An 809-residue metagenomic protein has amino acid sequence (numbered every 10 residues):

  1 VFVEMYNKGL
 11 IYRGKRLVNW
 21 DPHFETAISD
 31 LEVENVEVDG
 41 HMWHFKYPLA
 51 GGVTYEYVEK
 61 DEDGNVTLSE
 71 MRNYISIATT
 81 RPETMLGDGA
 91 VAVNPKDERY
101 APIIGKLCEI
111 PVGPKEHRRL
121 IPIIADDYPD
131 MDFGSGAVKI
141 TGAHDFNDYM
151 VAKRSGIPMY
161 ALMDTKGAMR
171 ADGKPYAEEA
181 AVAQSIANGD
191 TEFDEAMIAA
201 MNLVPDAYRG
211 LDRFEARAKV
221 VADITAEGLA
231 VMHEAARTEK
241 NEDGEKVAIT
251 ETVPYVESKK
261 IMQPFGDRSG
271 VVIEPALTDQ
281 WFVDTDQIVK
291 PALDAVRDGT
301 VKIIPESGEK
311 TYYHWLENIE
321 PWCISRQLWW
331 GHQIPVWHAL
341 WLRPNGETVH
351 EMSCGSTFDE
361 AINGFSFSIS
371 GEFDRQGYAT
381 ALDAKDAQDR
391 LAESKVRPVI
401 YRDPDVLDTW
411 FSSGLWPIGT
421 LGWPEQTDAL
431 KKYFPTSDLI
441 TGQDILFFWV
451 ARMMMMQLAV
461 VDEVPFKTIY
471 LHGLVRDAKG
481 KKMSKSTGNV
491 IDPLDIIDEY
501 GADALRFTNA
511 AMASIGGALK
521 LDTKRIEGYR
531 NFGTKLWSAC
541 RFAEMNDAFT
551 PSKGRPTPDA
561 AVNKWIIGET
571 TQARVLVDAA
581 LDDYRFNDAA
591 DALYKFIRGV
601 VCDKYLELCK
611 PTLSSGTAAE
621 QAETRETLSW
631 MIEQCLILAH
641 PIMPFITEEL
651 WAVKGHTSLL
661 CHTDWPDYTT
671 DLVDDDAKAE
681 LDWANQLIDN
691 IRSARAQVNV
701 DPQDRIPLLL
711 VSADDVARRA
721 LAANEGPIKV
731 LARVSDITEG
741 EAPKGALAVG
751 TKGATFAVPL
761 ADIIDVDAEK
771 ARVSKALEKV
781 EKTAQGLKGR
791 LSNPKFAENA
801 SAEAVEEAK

Functional and structural regions predicted by a protein language model:
V1-D61, T67-L68, Y74, F133-P344 (+6 more regions): Residue patterns forming the tRNA-binding/recognition surfaces of aminoacyl-tRNA synthetases and related DALR
M5, I75-V93, R268, V272-E274 (+5 more regions): Conserved phosphate/anionic-ligand binding catalytic regions in large, soluble enzymes, centered on
Y6-V38, M85-D88, N363-R390, I646: Amphipathic alpha-helical
H44, G244, H314, N318-F411 (+4 more regions): Feature 926 captures the class I aminoacyl-tRNA synthetase adenylation module centered on the KMSKS loop
E70, I75-I140, H144-M150: Protease-associated
E116-I124, Q287, P404-F434, G599-L606: Active-site-adjacent "gating/activation" loops or surface patches in catalytic cores
F146-I157, I224, I445-D462, I688-A694: Metal-dependent nuclease catalytic cores in nucleic-acid-processing enzymes, especially RNase H-like/related
L430-T441, E623, L672: Short, conserved non-catalytic motifs in the polymerase core
